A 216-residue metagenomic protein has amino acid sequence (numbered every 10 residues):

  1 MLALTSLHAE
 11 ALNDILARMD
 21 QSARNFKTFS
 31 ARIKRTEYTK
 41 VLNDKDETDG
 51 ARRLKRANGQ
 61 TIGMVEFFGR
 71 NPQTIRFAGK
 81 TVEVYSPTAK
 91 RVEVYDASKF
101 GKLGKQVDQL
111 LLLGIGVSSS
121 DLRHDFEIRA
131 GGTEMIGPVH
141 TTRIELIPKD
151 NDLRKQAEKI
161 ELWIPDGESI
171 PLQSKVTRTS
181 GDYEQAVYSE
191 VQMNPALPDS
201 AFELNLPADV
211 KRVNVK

Functional and structural regions predicted by a protein language model:
M1-A9: Hydrophobic h-region of N-terminal signal peptides that target proteins for export in Gram-negative bacteria
A9-L12, E93, L111-I115, E127-A208 (+1 more regions): Gly/Pro-enriched, hydrophobic low-complexity segments that function as extracytoplasmic propeptides/linkers
A11-V84: N-terminal mature ectodomain segment of secretory-pathway/periplasmic proteins
R35, F67-N71, G79-T81, T88 (+5 more regions): A mature extracytoplasmic/lumenal domain signature
T39-V41, N71-T74, V84, K90-R91 (+3 more regions): Short beta-strands and strand-coil junctions in structured, solvent-facing domains, enriched
N43-D49, P72-T74, K90-V92, A157-K159 (+1 more regions): Short, mixed charged/polar active-site loops that provide acid/base catalysis or chelate metal/phosphate cofactors
V84-L113: Acidic/charged, solvent-exposed loop-and-adjacent secondary-structure segments enriched in E/D, K/R, S/T, and G/P
D121-H124: Acidic, glycine-rich loop-and-strand cores that form catalytic or ligand-binding grooves in diverse globular domains
